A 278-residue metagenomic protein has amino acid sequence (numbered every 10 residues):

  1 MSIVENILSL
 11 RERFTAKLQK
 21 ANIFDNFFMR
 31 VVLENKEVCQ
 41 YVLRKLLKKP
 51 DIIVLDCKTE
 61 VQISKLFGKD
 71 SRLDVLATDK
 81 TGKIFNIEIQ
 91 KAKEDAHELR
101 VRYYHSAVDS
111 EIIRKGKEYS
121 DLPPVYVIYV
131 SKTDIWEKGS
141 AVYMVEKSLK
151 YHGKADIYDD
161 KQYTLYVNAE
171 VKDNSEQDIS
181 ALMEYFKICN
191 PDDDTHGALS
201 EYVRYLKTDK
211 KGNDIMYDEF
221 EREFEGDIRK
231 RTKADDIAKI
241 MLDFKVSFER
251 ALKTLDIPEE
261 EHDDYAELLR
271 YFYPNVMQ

Functional and structural regions predicted by a protein language model:
M1-Y163, D173, Q278: Accessory alpha/beta interaction modules
S2-I23, F27, T78-T81, F85-Q90 (+1 more regions): Short, charged alpha-helical interaction segments and adjacent helix-coil junctions
Y151-K161, L165, D178, L182-C189: Low-complexity, glycine/alanine/valine/leucine- and proline-rich hydrophobic stretches
N168-E170, N174: Extended serine/threonine-enriched, polar tracts that run as long, contiguous segments within proteins
